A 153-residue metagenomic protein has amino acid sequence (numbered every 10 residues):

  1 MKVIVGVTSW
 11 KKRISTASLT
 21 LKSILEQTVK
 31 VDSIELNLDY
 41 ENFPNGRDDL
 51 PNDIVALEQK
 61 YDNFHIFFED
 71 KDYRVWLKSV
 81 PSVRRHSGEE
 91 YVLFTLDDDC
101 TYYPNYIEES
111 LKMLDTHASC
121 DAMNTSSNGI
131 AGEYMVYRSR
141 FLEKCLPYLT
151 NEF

Functional and structural regions predicted by a protein language model:
K2, D32-S33, V92: Residues at the starts of beta-strands that form the adenosine-phosphate
I4-K12, Q27: A conserved hydrophobic helix/loop-capping motif in glycosyltransferases and polysaccharide synthases
L21-D32, Y40-F43: Short, acidic, metal-binding catalytic loop of nucleotide-sugar glycosyltransferases
N37-E90: Active-site-proximal specificity loops/subdomain of glycosyltransferases
E89-D99: Short beta-strand-to-loop acidic/aromatic patch adjacent to the donor-nucleotide binding site
P104-S127: Conserved donor-nucleotide/metal-binding helix-loop-beta segment in metal-dependent transferases, i.e., the alpha-helix
A131-Y148: Conserved nucleotide-sugar donor-binding and metal-coordinating catalytic region shared by glycosyltransferases
E152-F153: A short, conserved alpha-helix in the catalytic core of glycosyltransferases
